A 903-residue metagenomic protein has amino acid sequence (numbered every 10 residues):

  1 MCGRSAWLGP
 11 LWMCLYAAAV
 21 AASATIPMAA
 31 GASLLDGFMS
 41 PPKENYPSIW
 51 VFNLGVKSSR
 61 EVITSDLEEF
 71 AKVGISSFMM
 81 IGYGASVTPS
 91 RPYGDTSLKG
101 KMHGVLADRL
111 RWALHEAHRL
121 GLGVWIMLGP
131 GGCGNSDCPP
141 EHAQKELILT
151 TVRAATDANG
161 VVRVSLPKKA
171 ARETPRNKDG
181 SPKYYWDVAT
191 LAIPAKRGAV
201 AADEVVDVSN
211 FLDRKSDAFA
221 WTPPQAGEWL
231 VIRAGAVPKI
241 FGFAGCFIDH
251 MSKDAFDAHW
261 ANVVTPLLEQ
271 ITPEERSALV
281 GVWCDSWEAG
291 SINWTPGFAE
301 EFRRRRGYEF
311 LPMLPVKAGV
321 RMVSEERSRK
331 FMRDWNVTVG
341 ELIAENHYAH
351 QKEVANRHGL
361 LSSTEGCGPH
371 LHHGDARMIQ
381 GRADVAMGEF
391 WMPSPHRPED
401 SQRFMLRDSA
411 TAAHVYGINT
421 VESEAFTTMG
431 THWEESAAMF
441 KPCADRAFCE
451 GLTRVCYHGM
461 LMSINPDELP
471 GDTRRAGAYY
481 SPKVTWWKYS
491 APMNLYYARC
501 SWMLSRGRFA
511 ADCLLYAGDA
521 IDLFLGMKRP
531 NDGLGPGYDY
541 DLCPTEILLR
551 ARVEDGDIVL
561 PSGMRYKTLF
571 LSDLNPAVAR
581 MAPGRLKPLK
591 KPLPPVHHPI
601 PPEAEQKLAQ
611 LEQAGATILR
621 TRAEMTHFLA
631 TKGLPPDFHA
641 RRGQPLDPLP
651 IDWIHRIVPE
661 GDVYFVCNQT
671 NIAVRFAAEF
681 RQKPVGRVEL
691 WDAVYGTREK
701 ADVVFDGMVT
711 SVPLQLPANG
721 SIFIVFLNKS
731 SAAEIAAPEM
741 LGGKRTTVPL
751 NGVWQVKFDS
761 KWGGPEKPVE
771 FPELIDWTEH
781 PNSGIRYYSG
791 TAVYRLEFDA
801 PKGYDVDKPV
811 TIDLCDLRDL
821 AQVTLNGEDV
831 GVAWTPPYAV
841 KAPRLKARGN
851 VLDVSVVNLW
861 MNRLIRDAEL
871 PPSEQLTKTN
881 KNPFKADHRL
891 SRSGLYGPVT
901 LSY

Functional and structural regions predicted by a protein language model:
A29-S77: Mature N-terminal segment immediately following signal peptide/propeptide cleavage in secreted/periplasmic
P47, E61-T64, S77, D95 (+8 more regions): Carbohydrate-binding surfaces of carbohydrate-active enzymes
Y83-S209, I232, I240-F243: Acidic/aromatic-lined carbohydrate-recognition and catalytic surfaces of CAZymes acting on diverse glycans
V164, A218-T222, S711-L714, A839-L845: Exposed aromatic-hydrophobic patches
P238-K239, K729-A733, V857-R866: Short acidic/polar inter-strand loop motif in beta-rich domains
S721-I722, V810, K846-A868: Short, well-structured beta-strand segments enriched in hydrophobic/aromatic residues within extracellular or lumenal
I775-Y788, A792, P871-Y903: Non-catalytic, glycine-rich low-complexity segments
F798-A800, Y804-N826, A833-W834, L852-V856: Aromatic-lined ligand-binding clefts that engage carbohydrates, nucleic acids, or primary amines
